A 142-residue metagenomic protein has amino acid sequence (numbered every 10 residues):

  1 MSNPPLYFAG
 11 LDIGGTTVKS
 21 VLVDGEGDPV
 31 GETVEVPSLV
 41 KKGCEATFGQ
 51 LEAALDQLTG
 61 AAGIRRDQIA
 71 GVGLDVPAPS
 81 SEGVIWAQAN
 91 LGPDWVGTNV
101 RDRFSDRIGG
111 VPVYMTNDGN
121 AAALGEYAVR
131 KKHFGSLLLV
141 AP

Functional and structural regions predicted by a protein language model:
S2-G49, A53, I85-A87: Short glycine-rich, Thr/Ser-proximal phosphate-binding strand/loop in the N-terminal lobe of ATP-dependent enzymes
G10, T116, L139: Generic enzyme active-site microenvironment
G14, D75-V76: A secondary-structure boundary/capping signal
D24, V36, A61, A128-L139: Bacterial carbohydrate/catabolite-sensing allosteric modules
G25, D118, P142: Cofactor-binding loop segments of dinucleotide-utilizing enzymes, especially the Rossmann-like FAD- and NAD(P)+-binding
C44-E52, D67-V72, A78-S136: Glycine-rich phosphate-binding loop and adjoining helix at the ATP-binding site of ATP-dependent phosphoryl-transfer
L51-A61: Alpha-helical scaffold within the catalytic cores of cyclic-nucleotide enzymes
